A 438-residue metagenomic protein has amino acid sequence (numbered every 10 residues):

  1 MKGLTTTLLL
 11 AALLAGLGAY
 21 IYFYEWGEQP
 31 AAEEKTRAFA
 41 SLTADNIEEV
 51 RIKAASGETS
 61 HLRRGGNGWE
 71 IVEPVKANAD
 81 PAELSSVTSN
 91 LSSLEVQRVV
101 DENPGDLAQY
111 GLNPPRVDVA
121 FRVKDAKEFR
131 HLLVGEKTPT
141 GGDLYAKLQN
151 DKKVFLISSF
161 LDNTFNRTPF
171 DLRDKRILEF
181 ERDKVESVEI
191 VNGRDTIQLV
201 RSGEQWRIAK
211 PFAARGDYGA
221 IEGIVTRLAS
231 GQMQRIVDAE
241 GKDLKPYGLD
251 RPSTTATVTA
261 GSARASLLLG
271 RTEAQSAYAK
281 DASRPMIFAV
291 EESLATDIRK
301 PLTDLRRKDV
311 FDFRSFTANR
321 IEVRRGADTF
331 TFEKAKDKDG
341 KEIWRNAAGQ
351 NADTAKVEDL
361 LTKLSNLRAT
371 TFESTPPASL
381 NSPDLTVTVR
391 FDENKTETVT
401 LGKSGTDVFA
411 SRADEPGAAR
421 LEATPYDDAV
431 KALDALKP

Functional and structural regions predicted by a protein language model:
M1-P438: A short-motif feature that recognizes glycine-rich, charge-decorated loops that bind or process nucleotide phosphates
